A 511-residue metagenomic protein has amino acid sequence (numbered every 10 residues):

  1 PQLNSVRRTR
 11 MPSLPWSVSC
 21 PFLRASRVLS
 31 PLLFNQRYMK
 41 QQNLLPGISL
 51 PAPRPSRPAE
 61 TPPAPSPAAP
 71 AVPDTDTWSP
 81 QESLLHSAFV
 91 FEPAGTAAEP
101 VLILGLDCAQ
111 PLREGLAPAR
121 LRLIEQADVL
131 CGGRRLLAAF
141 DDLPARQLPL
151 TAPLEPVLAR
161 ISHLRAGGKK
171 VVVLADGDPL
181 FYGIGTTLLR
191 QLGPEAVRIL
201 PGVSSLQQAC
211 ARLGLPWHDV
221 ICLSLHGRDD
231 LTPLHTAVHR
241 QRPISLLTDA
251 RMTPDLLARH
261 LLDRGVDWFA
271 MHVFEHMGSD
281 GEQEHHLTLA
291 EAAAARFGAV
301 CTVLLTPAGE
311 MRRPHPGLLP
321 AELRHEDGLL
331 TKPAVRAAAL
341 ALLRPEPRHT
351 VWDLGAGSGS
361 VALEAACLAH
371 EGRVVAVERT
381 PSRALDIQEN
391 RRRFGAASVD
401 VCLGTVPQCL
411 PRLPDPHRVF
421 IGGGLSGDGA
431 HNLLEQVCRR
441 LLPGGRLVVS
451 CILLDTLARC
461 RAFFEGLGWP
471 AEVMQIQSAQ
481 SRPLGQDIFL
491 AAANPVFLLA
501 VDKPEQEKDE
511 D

Functional and structural regions predicted by a protein language model:
K40, L45-I48, S87-F91, G95-V101 (+4 more regions): A contiguous loop/helix-start segment that scaffolds small-molecule binding in enzyme catalytic cores
K40-Q41, G47-I48, W78-L200, Q207-Q208 (+3 more regions): Class I S-adenosyl-L-methionine
L104-P111, P118, G177-R240, P407 (+1 more regions): Class I SAM-dependent methyltransferase SAM-binding "motif I" and its flanking Rossmann-like core
V303, Q486-D511: Core SAM-dependent methyltransferase catalytic element
H349-G357: Conserved class I S-adenosyl-L-methionine
S360-H370: Conserved SAM-binding loop of SAM-dependent methyltransferases across substrates and taxa, primarily the Class I
P411-R418: A short acidic, Gly/Pro-enriched loop at the edge of an enzyme's catalytic core that lines a small-molecule cofactor
C438-A493: C-terminal substrate-binding/active-site "lid" region of AdoMet-derived donor-dependent transferases
